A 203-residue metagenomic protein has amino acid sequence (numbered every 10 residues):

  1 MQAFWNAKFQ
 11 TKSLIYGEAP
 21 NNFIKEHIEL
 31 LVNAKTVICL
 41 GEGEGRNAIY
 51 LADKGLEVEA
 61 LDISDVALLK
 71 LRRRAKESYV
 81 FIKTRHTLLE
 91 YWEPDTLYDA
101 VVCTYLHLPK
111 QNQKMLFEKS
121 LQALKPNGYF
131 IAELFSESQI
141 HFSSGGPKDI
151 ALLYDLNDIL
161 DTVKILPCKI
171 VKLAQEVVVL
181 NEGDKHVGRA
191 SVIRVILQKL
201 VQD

Functional and structural regions predicted by a protein language model:
M1-V32: Conserved class I S-adenosyl-L-methionine
S64-V66: Conserved SAM/SAH-binding beta-strand->alpha-helix loop
E77-L89: Conserved SAM-binding strand-loop segment of SAM-dependent methyltransferases
W92-A100: A short acidic, Gly/Pro-enriched loop at the edge of an enzyme's catalytic core that lines a small-molecule cofactor
D99-K114: A short SAM/SAH-binding and catalytic strip from SAM-dependent methyltransferases
K114-P126: A short glycine-rich, Lys/Arg-flanked "PGG" loop and its adjoining helix->strand segment in the class I
N127-F135: Conserved beta-strand signature within the Rossmann-like core of class I S-adenosyl-L-methionine
A151-A174, R194: Short alpha-helix
